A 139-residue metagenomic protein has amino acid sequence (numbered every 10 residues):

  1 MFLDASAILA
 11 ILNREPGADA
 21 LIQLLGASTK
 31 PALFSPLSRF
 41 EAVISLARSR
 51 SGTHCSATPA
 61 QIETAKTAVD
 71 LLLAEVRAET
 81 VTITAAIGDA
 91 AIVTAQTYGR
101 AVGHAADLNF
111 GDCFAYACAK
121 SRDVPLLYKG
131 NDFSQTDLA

Functional and structural regions predicted by a protein language model:
M1-D19: Metal-dependent nucleic-acid phosphoesterase active-site entry motif
D4, F34, L108-N109, G130: Histidine- and aromatic-rich ligand-binding microenvironments
S6, V43, N131: Anionic group-transfer/hydrolysis microenvironments
I8-L9, R39, F133-S134: A generic structural signal for short hydrophobic patches within well-formed alpha-helices
N13, A47, K120: Short, locally clustered residues in the helix-turn-helix/winged-helix DNA-binding domain
I22-L33, L37-D107, C113, A117 (+1 more regions): PIN-domain endoribonuclease scaffold, especially VapC-family toxins
C113, L127, D132-T136: C-terminal binding/interaction regions
S121-L126: C-terminal structural segments of small proteins and small subunits
